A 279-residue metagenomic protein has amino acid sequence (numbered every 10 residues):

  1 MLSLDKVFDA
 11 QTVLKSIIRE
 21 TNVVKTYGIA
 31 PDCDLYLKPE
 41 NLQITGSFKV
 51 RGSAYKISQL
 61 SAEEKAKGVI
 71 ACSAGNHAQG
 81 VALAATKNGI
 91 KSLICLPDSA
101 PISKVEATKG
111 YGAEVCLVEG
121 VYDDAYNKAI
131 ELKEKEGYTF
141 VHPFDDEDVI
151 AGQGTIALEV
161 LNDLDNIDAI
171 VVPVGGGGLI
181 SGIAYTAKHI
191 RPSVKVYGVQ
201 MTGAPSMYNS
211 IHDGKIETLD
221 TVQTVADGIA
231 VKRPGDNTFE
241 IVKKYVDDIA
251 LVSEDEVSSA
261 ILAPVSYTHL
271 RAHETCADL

Functional and structural regions predicted by a protein language model:
M1-H273, A277: PLP-dependent amino-acid enzyme catalytic core
